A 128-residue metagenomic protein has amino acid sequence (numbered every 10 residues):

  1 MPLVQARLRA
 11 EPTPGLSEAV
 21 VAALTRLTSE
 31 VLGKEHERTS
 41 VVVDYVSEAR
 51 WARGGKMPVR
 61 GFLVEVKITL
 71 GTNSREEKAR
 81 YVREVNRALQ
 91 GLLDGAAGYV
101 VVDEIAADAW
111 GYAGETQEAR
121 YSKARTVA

Functional and structural regions predicted by a protein language model:
M1-A128: A domain-level signal for the structural core that forms small-molecule/cofactor-binding pockets and catalytic centers
